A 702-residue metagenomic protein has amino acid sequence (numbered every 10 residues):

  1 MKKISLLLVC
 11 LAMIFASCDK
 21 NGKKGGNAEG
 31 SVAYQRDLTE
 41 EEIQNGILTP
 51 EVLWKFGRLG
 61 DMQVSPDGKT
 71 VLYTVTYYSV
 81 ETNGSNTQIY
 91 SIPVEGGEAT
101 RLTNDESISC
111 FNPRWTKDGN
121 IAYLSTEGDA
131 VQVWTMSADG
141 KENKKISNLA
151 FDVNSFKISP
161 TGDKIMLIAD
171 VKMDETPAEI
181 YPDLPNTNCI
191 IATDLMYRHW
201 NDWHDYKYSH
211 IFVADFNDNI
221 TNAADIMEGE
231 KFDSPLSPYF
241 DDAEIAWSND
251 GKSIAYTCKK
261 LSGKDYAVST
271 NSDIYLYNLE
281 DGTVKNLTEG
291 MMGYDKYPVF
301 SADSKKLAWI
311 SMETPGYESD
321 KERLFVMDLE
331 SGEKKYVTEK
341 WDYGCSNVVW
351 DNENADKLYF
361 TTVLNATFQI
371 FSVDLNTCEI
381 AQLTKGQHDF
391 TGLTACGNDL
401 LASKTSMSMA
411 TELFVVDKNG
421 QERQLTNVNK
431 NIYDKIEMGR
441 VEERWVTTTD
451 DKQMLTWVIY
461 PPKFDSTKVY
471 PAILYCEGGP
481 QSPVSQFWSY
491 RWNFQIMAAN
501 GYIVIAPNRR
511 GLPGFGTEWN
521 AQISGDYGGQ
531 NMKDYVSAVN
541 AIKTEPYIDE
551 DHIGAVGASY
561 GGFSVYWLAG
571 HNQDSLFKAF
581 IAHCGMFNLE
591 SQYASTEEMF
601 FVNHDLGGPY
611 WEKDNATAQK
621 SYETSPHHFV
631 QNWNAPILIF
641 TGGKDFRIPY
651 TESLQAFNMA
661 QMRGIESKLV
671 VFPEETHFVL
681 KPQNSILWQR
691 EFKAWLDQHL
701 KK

Functional and structural regions predicted by a protein language model:
F15-S17: C-terminal motif of bacterial Sec signal peptides marking the signal peptidase cleavage site
F56, V75-Q88, T103-C110, L124-W134 (+11 more regions): A flexible loop/linker signature enriched in serine peptidases of the S9 family
D61-Q63, M166-I168, E175, N188-T193 (+9 more regions): Non-catalytic accessory segments flanking enzyme active sites
P66-D67, T116-D118, P160-T161, N249-D250 (+3 more regions): Residue-level detector of Asp-centered blade-edge/turn motifs that repeat once per structural unit in beta-propeller
G68-V71, G119-A122, I165-M166, I254 (+3 more regions): Hydrophobic beta-strand positions that form the internal "hydrophobic ladder" of WD40/Gbeta-like beta-propeller blades
P93-G97, S137-K141, F216-N219, N278-G282 (+3 more regions): Short loop/turn segments that connect beta-strands within beta-propeller blades
S262, P315, V428-D551, A558 (+1 more regions): Cap/lid segment of the alpha/beta-hydrolase catalytic domain
A498, A506-K702: Active-site-proximal cap/loop segments of hydrolase catalytic domains
